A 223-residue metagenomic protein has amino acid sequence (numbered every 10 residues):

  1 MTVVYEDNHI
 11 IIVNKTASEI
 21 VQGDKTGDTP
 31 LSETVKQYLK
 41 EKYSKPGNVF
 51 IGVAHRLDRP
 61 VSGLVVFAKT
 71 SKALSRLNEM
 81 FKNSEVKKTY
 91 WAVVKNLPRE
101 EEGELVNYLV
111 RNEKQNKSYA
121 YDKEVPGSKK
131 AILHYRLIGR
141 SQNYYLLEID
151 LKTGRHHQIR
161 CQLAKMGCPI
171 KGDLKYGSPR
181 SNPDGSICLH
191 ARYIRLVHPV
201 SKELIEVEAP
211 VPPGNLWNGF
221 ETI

Functional and structural regions predicted by a protein language model:
M1-I223: RNA pseudouridine synthases
